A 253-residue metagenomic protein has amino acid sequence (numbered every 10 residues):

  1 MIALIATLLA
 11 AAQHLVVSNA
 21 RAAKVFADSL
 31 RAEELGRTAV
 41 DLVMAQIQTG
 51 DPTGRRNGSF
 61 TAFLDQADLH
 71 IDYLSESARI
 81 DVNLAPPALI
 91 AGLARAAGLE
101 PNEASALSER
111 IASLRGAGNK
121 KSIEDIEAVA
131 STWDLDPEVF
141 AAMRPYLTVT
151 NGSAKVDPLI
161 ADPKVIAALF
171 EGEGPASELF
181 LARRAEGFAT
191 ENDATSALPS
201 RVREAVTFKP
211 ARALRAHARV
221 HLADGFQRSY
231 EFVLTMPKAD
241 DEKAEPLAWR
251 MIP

Functional and structural regions predicted by a protein language model:
M1-P253: Compositionally biased linear targeting/interaction segments
